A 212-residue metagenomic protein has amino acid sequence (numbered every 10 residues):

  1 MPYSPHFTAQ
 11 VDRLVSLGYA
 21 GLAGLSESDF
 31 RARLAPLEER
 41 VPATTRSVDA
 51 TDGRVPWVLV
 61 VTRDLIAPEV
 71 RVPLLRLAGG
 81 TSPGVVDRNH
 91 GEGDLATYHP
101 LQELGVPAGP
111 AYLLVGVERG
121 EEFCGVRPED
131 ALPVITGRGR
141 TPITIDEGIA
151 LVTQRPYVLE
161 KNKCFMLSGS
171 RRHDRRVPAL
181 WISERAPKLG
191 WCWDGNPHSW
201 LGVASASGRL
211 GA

Functional and structural regions predicted by a protein language model:
M1-T141, G148-A212: A binding-site-centric feature that preferentially detects glycan-recognition modules on secreted/surface proteins
